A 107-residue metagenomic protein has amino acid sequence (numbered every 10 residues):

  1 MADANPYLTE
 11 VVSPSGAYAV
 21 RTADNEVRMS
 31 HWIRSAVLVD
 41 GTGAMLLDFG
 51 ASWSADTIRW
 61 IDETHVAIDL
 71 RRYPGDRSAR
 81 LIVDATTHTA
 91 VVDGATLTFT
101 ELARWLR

Functional and structural regions predicted by a protein language model:
A2-E26: Beta-strand-rich domains and repeat architectures in extracellular enzymes and scaffolds, especially beta-propellers
N5-V11, A51-E63, T98-L106: Repeated scaffold domains used in trafficking and secretory/extracellular systems, primarily beta-propellers
P14, D40-A44, D62: A short, structured loop/turn motif at beta-sheet edges
A17-D24, T64-D76: Short beta-strand elements that form the blades of beta-propeller/WD-repeat-like and other beta-sheet-rich scaffold
D24-E26, A51-A55, T86-T87: A short, sequence-level motif marking secondary-structure junctions
E26-I33: Non-transmembrane, membrane-adjacent beta-strand/coil modules in membrane-associated proteins and peripheral
I33-G50, R77-L102: Surface-exposed loop/turn elements that mediate protein-protein interactions on large endomembrane-trafficking
